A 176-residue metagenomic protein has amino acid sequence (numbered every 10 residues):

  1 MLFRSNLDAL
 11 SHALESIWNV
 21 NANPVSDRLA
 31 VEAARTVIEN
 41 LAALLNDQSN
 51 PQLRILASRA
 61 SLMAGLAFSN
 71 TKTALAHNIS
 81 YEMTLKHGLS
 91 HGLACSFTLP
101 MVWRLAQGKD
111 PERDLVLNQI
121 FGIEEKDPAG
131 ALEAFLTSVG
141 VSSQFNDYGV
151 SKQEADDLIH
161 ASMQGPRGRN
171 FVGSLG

Functional and structural regions predicted by a protein language model:
M1-T71, V172-G173: Carboxylate- and glycine-rich phosphate/diphosphate-binding segment that chelates Mg2+/Mn2+
E15, L62-M63, T84, W103-R104 (+2 more regions): Amphipathic alpha-helical core segments of compact helical bundles
V25, L29, Q52, A74 (+4 more regions): Alpha-helix N-cap and coil->helix boundary residues
R28-E32, T36, L56-R59, N78 (+4 more regions): Amphipathic alpha-helical interaction segments
T71-E125, E133: C-terminal catalytic subdomain
L117-G176: C-terminal charged capping/lid subdomain of soluble metabolic enzymes
